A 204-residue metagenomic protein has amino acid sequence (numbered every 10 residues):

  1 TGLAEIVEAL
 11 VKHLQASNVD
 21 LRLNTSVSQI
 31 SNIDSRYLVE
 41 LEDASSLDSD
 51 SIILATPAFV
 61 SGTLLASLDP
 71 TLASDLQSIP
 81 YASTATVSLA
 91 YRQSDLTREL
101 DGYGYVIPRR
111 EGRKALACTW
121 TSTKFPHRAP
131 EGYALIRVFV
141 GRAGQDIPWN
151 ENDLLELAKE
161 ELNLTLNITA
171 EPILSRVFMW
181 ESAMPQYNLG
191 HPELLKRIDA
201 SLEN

Functional and structural regions predicted by a protein language model:
T1-S17, V140-A143: Helix-loop-beta segment of a Rossmann-like dinucleotide-binding subdomain
E5, R22, T71, L157 (+1 more regions): Short, conserved clusters of charged catalytic residues that mark active-site and nucleotide-handling motifs
L14-V27: A conserved beta-strand/loop element that lines the FAD pocket in flavoprotein oxidoreductases
N18, A115, T169-P172, N204: A generic structural signal for alpha->beta connector loops
R22, L100-D101, N167-W180: A short coil-to-beta-strand element that immediately follows conserved catalytic motifs
T25-N152, E156, L164-T165, D199: Mid-domain catalytic core of redox enzymes that form a hydrophobic substrate pocket/lid adjacent to a catalytic redox
K124-G132, W180-N204: FAD-binding beta-loop-beta segment adjacent to the flavin cofactor pocket
